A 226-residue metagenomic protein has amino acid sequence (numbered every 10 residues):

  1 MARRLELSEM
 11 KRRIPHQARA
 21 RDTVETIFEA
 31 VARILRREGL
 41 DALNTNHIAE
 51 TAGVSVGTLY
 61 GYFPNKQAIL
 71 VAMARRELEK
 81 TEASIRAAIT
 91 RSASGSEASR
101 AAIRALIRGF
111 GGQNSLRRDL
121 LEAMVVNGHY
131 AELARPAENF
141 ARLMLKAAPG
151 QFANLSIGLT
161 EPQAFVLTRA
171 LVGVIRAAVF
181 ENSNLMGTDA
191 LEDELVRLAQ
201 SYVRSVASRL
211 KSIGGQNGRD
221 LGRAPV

Functional and structural regions predicted by a protein language model:
M1-D22, S92, L155, A207-V226: N-terminal intrinsically disordered/low-complexity leader segments
K11, M73-S99, R118: Amphipathic alpha-helical linker/stalk segments
D22-I34, K80, A105: Pre-recognition alpha-helix immediately N-terminal to the DNA-recognition helix within helix-turn-helix or winged-helix
T26, A30, I34-A68, A72: Helix-turn-helix
V56-T58, Y62, Q67, A74 (+4 more regions): Membrane-embedded alpha-helical bundles of multi-pass transporters/translocases, especially carrier/permease families
E79-I85, E97-R104, R108, G112-S115 (+4 more regions): Amphipathic alpha-helical packing segments from all-alpha helical-bundle domains
A87-A88, L120-G128: Short linear capping/connector segments at secondary-structure termini
R118, E122, G150-L198, V206-G214: Hydrophobic/aromatic-rich alpha-helical bundle segments in the mid-to-C-terminal region
